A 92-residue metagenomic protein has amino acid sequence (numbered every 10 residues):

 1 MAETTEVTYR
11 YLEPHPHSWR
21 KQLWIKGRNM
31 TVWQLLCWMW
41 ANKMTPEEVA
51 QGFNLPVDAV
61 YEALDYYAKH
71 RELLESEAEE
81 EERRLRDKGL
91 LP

Functional and structural regions predicted by a protein language model:
T8-M30: Short, Lys/Arg-enriched anionic-surface-contact patches
R28-M44: Short, amphipathic alpha-helical "recognition" segments used to contact nucleic acids or chromatin
N42, P56, Y67, E81: The DNA-recognition helices of helix-turn-helix-type DNA-binding domains
E47: Residues within the helices of the helix-turn-helix
A50: The alpha-helix within a helix-turn-helix
F53-E62: Short, basic interhelical loop/turn and adjoining N-cap of the next helix at nucleic-acid- or acidic-partner-contacting
Y61, D65-S76: Short, solvent-exposed alpha-helical "recognition" segments
A78-P92: Intrinsically disordered, low-complexity basic tails/linkers immediately adjacent to helix-turn-helix/homeobox/MYB/SANT
